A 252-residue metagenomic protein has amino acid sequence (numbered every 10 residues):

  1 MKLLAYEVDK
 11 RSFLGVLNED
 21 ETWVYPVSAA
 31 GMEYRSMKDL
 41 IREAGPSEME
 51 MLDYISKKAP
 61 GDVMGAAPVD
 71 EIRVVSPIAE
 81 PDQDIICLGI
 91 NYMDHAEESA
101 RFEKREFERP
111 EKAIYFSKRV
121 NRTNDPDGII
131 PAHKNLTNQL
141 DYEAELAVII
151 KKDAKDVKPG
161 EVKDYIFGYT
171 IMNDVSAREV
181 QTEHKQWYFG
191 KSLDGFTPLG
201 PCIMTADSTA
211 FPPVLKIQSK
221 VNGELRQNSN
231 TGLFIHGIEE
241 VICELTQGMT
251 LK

Functional and structural regions predicted by a protein language model:
M1-R109: N-terminal non-catalytic cap/leader segment that marks the start of a structured domain
L4, V74-P77, E103-E106, P131-L140 (+3 more regions): A generic local secondary-structure boundary/capping motif
D9, D53-Y54, A67-R73, H95 (+1 more regions): Catalytic-pocket segment enriched in acidic/His residues
D20-E21, V120, K151-K155, V175-S176 (+1 more regions): Short loop segments at secondary-structure junctions
S76-I78, D84, N138-L140, C243 (+1 more regions): Residue "hotspots" at secondary-structure boundaries inside conserved domains
K104-N124, Y142: Structural signature of FAD isoalloxazine-binding scaffolds in flavoprotein oxidoreductases
D125-V162, F167, M172-S176: Non-heme Fe(II) oxygenase catalytic core, chiefly the N-lobe of the double-stranded beta-helix
